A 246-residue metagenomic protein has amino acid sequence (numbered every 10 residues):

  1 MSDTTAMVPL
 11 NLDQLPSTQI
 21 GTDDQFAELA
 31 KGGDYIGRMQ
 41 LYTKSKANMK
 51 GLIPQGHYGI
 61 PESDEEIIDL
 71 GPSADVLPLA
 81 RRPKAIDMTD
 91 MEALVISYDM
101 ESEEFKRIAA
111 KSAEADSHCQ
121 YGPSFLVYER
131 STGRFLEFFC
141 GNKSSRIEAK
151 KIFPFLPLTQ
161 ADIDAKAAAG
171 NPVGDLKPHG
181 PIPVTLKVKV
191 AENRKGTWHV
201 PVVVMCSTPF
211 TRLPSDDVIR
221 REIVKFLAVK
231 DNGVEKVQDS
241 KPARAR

Functional and structural regions predicted by a protein language model:
M1-F135, N171-D175, V200, C206-R212 (+1 more regions): OB-fold ssDNA-binding interfaces and closely related basic DNA-contact patches used across DNA replication/repair
A27, L126-Y128, L158, I163 (+1 more regions): Assembly/interface hotspot detector across virion components, adhesins/toxins, and nucleic-acid enzymes
A74, E129-T132, N142-S144, V190-E192: Short, flexible loop/turn elements at secondary-structure junctions
Q120-G122, I147-K151, L176-H179: Short, well-structured alpha-helical interface segments that form or flank functional binding sites
R134-P172: Beta-strand/loop nucleic-acid-binding surfaces
D164-R246: Long, compositionally biased interface segments
